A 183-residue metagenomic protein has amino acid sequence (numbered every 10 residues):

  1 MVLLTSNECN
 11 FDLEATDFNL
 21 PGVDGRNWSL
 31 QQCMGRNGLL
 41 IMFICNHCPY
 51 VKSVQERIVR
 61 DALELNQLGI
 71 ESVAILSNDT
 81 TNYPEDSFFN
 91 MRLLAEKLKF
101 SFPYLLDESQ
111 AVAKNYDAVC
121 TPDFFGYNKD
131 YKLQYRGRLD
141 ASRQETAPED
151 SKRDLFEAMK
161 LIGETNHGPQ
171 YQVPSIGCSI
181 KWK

Functional and structural regions predicted by a protein language model:
M1-G163, G168-Y171, S179: Chalcogenol-based redox active-site neighborhoods
S175-K183: Amphipathic alpha-helical surface "interface" segments used for docking/oligomerization or membrane association within
